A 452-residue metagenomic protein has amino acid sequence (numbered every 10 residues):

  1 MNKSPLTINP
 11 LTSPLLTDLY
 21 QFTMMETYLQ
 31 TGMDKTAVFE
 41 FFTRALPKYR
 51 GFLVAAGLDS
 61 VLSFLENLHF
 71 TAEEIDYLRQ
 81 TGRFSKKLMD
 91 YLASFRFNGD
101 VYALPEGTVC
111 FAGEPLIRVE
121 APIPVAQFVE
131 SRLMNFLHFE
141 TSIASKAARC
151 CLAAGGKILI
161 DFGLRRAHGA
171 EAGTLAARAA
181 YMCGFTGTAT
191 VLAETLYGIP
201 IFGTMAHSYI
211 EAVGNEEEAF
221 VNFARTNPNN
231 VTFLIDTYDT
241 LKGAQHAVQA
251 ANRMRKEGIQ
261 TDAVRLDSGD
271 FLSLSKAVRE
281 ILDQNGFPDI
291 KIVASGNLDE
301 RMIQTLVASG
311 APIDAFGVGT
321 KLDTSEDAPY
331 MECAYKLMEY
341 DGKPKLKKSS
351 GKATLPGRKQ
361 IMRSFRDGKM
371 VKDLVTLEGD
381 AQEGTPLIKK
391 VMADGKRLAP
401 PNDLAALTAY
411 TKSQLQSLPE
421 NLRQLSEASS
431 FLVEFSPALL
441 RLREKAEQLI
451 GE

Functional and structural regions predicted by a protein language model:
N2-F39, K48-R50, D283-N285, I290 (+1 more regions): Gly/Ser/Thr/Ala-enriched C-terminal appendages of enzymes
N2-T36, A45-P47, R83, M89-N98 (+2 more regions): Buried, small/hydrophobic-residue-enriched core segments of structured protein domains
A37-A93: N-terminal, Lys/Arg-enriched amphipathic/low-complexity engagement segments that precede the first folded domain
F70, V191, G198-I199, A311 (+1 more regions): Short aromatic/hydrophobic-glycine micro-motifs
D76-Y77, S145-R149, G163, R423-S429: Short coil/turn segments at secondary-structure boundaries
F202, V264, I292, D314-F316: Hydrophobic residues within beta-strands of alpha/beta enzymes
D236-Y238, G269, S295-N297, V318-K321: Histidine- and/or cysteine-centered catalytic micro-motif in compact active-site loops
